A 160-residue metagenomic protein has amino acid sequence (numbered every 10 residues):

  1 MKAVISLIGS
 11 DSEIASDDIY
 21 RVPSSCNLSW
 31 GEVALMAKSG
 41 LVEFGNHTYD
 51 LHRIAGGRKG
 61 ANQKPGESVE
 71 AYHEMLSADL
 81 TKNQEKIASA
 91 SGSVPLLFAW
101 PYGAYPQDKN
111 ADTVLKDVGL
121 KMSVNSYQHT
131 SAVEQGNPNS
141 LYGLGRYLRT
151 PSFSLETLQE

Functional and structural regions predicted by a protein language model:
M1-L41, H52-R53, S89, V94 (+1 more regions): Active-site beta->alpha N-cap acidic-glycine motif
I5-L7, F44-T48, N125: Non-cysteine beta-strand/loop elements that form the S-adenosyl-L-methionine
R21-L28, H47, A61-P65, T150-S152: Short, exposed beta-strand "edge-strand" segments with a Pro/Gly-rich flavor and a Y/T-containing core
C26-N46, L115-D117, V133-N139: Acidic (Asp/Glu)-rich catalytic clusters
G31-V69: Extended, charge-rich helix/loop segments that form flexible, surface "patches" used to engage negatively charged
I54-E160: C-terminal active-site subregion of NodB/CE4 polysaccharide deacetylases
